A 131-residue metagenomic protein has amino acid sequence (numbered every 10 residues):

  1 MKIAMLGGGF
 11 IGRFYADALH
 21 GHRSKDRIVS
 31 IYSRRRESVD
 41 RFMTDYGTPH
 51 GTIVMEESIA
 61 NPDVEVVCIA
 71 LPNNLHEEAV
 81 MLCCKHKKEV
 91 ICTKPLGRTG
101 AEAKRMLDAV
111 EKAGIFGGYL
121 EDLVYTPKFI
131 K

Functional and structural regions predicted by a protein language model:
M1-Y46: N-terminal Rossmann-like dinucleotide-binding module
K2, R27, D63-E65, E89 (+1 more regions): Structural signature of beta-strand start/N-cap positions in the alpha/beta core of ABC transporter nucleotide-binding
L6-A16, I59-V67, L71, I115: A broad helix-preferring feature
I11, Y15, G51, H76 (+2 more regions): Conserved donor sugar-nucleotide recognition element shared by glycan-biosynthetic enzymes
A18, R41-F42, E57, L82 (+2 more regions): Well-formed, non-transmembrane alpha-helical positions, independent of function
H22-R23, Y46, N61-P62, T126-P127: Acidic-histidine catalytic/liganding microenvironments
P49-A109: Beta-loop-alpha module in the N-terminal Rossmann-like domain of NAD(P)-dependent dehydrogenases, especially those
G97-K131: A contiguous active-site-proximal alpha/beta segment in oxidoreductase catalytic domains
